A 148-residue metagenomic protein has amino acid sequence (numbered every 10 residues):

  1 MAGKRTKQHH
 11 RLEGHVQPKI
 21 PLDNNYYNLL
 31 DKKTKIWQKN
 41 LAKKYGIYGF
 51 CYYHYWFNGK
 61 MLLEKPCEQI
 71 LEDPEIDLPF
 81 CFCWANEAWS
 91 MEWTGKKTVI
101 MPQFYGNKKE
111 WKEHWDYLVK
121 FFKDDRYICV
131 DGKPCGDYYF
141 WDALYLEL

Functional and structural regions predicted by a protein language model:
M1-L148: Glycan-processing catalytic domains of CAZymes
